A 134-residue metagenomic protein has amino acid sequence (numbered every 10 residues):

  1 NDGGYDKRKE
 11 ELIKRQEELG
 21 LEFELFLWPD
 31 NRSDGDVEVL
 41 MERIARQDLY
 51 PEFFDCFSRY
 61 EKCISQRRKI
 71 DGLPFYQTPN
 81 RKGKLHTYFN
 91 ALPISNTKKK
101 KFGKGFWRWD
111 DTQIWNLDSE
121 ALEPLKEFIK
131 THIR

Functional and structural regions predicted by a protein language model:
D2-I94: Activity-critical C-terminal alpha-helical subdomain
K82-R134: Nucleic-acid enzyme cleavage-core boundary/entry regions
